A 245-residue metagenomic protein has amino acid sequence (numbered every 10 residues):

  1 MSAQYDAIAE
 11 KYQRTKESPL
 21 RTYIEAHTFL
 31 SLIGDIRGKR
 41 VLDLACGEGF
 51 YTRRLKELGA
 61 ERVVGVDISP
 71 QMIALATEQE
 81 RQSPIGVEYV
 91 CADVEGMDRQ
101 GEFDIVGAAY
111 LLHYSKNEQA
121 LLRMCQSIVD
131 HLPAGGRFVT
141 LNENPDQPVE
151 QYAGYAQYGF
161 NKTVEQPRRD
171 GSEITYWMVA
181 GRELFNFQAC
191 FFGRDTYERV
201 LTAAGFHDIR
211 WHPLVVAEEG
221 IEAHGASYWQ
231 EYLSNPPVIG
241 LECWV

Functional and structural regions predicted by a protein language model:
M1-I36, F50, R54: Conserved class I S-adenosyl-L-methionine
G38-R40: Nucleotide donor/acceptor-binding cores
L42-L44, E48-G96: Class I SAM-dependent methyltransferase SAM/SAH-binding core
G107: A conserved beta-strand element that flanks and buttresses the S-adenosyl-L-methionine
Y110-Y114: Short catalytic micro-motifs in class I SAM-dependent methyltransferases
L122-A134: A short glycine-rich, Lys/Arg-flanked "PGG" loop and its adjoining helix->strand segment in the class I
V139-V200: SAM-dependent methyltransferase
V200-V245: C-terminal lobe and adjacent flexible extensions of AdoMet/dcAdoMet transferase-like proteins
